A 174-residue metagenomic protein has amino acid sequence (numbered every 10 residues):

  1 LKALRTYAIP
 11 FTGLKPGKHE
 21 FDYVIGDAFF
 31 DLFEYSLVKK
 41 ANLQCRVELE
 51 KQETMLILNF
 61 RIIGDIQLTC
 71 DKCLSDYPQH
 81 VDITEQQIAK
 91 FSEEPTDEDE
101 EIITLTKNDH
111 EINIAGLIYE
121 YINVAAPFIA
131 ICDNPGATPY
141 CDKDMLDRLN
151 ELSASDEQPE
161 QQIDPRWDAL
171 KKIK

Functional and structural regions predicted by a protein language model:
L1-P10, L14-P16, N42, F91-K174: Charge-rich, low-complexity linker and terminal segments
L1-T69: A positional/architectural concept
C73: Conformational-control "hinges and anchors"
Y77: Cys/His-rich microdomains that often coordinate metals
H80-I83: Short Cys/His-rich "knuckle" micro-motifs
Q87-A89: Interdomain boundary/hinge segments at the C-termini of tandem beta-sandwich modules
